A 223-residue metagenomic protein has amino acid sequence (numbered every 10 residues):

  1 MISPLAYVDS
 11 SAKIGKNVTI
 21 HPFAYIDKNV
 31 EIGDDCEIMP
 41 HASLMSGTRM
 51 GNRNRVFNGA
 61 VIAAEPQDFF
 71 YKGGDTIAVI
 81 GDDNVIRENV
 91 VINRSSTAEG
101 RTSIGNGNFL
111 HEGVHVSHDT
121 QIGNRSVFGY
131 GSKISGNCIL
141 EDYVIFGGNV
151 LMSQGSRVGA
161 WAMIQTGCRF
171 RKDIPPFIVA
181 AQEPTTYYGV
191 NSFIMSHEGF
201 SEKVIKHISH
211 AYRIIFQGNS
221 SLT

Functional and structural regions predicted by a protein language model:
I2-T186: Structural signal for interior beta-strand "rungs" in well-ordered beta-sheet cores of soluble enzyme domains
A180, T185-E198: Conserved beta-strand-loop-alpha-helix hinge in the C-terminal portion of ABC ATPase nucleotide-binding domains
S196-T223: An accessory alpha-helical subdomain
